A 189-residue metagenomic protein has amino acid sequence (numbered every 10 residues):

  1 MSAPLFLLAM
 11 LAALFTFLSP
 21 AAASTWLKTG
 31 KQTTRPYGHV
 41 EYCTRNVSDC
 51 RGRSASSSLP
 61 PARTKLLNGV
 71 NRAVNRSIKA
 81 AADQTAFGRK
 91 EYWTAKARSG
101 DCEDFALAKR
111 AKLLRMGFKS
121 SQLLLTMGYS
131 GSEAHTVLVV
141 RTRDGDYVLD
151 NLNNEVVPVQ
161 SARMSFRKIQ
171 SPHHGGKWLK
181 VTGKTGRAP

Functional and structural regions predicted by a protein language model:
M1-L8: Bacterial N-terminal signal peptides that target proteins for export
A3, S19-A21: An exposure/low-complexity boundary signal
L8-F17: Bacterial N-terminal signal peptides
A21-P189: A structural boundary/capping signal
